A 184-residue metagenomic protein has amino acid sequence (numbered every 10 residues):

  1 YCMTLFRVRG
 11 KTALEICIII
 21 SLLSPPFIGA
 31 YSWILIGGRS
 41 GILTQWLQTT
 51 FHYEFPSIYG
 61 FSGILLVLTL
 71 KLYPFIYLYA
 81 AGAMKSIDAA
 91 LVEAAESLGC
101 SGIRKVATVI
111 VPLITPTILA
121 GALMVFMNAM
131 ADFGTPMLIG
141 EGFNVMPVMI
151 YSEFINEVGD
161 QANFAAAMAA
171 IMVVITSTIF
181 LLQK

Functional and structural regions predicted by a protein language model:
Y1-K85, L113-F133, A167-Q183: Membrane-water interface segments at the C-terminal ends of transmembrane alpha-helices in multi-pass inner-membrane
R9, C100-S101: Short coil/turn motifs that cap or connect alpha-helices
K11-T12, A89, A95, A162-A166: Loop-to-transmembrane helix entry/capping segments in MFS-fold secondary transporters and related SLC/MFSD carriers
E15-I18, Q45-T49, A89-S97, T108 (+1 more regions): Short amphipathic alpha-helical coupling elements at transmembrane boundaries
P74, E93, R104-K105: Helix-loop-helix "hairpin" substructures at the membrane interface of multi-pass membrane proteins
A89, R104, E141-V148, T178-K184: Feature of multi-pass inner-membrane transport and sensor proteins that recognizes transmembrane helices together
L98-C100, P112: Glycine/proline-centered hinge or cleavage motifs at structural transition points of membrane proteins
M130, P136-S177: Interhelical loop and adjacent transmembrane-helix boundary motif in polytopic membrane transport permeases
